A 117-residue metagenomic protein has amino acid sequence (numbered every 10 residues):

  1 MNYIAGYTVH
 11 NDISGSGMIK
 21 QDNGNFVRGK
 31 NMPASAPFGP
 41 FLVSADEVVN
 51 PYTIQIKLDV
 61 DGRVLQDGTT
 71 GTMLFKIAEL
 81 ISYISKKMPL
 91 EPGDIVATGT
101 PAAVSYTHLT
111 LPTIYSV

Functional and structural regions predicted by a protein language model:
M1-K87, E91, A103-Y106: Catalytic-core "active-site belt" of small-molecule-metabolizing enzymes, emphasizing His/Asp/Glu-rich regions
T100: Phosphate-/nucleic-acid-contacting segments
H108-V117: Single conserved hydrophobic/aromatic residue that forms the stacking wall/gate of nucleotide- or nucleobase-binding
